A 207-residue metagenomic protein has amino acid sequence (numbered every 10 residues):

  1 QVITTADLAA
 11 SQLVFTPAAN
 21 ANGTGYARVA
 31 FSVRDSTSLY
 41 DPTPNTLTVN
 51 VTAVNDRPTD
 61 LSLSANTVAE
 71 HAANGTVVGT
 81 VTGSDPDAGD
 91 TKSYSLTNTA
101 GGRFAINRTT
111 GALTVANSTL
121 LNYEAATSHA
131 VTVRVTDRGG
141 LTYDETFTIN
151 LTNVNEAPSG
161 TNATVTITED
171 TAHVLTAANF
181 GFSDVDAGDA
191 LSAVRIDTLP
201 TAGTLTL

Functional and structural regions predicted by a protein language model:
Q1-L61, A65-S159, T164-L207: Acidic, turn/loop-rich segments in luminal/extracellular domains of secretory-pathway and cell-surface proteins
